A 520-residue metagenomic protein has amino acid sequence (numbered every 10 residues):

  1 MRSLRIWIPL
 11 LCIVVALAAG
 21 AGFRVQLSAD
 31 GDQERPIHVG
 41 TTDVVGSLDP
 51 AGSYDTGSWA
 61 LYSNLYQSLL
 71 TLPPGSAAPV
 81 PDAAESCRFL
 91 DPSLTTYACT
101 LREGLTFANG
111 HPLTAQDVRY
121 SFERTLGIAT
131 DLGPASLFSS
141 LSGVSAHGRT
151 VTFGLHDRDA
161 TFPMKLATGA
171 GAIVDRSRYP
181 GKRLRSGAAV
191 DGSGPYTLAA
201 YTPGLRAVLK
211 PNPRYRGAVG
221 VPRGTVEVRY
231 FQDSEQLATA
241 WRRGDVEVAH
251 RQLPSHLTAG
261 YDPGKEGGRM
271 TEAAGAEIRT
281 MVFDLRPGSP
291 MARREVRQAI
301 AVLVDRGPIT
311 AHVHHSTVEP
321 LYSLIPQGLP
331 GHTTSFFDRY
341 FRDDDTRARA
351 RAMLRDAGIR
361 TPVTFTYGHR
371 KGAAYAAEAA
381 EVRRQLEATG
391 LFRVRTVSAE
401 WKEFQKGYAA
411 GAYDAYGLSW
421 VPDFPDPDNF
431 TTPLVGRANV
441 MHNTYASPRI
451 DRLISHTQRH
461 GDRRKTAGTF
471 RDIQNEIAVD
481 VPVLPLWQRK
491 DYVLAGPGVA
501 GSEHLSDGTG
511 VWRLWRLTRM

Functional and structural regions predicted by a protein language model:
G40-P92, E123, A189-G192: N-terminal lobe/hinge region of extracytoplasmic solute-binding protein
T100, P134-R178, A200: Surface-exposed binding/hinge segments that line and control ligand-binding clefts or catalytic entry sites
T114-S121, G148-G154, G194-P195, R223-T225 (+4 more regions): Alpha-helical secondary-structure segments
M164-V221, T225: Gly/Pro-rich hinge or "lid" segments in bacterial periplasmic/extracellular proteins
R214-A259: Ligand-site clamp/hinge motif
E319-D356, G372-A377: Structural transition elements
R393-R395, W401-F404, T432-P497: Extracytoplasmic/peripheral linker and loop segments enriched in polar/acidic and small residues with frequent Thr/Pro
V493-M520: Long beta-strand-rich cores associated with HINT superfamily self-processing modules
